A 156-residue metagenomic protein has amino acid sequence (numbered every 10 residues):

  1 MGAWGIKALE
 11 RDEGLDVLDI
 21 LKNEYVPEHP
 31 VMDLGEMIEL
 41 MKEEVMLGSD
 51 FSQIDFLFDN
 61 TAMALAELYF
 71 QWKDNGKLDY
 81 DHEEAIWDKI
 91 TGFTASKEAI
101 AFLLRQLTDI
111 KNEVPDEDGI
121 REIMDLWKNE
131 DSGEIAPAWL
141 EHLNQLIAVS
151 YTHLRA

Functional and structural regions predicted by a protein language model:
M1-E24: Short, extreme N-terminal segment that most often corresponds to the first beta-strand
W4-K7, F51-F58, K89, F93 (+1 more regions): Short, charged/polar micro-motifs that form catalytic or ligand-binding hotspots
L21-Y25, M41, V45, A66-K73 (+2 more regions): Generic structural signal for hydrophobic core residues of well-folded globular domains
P27-I54: Short amphipathic alpha-helical segments and their helix-coil junctions
F56-M63, E98: Residues within HEAT/ARM-like alpha-solenoid scaffolds
A66-E122: Amphipathic protein-protein interaction modules
E113-Y151: Eukaryote-biased recognition of C-terminal alpha-helical segments
T152-A156: Conserved small/polar residues in nucleotide/adenosyl-binding loops
